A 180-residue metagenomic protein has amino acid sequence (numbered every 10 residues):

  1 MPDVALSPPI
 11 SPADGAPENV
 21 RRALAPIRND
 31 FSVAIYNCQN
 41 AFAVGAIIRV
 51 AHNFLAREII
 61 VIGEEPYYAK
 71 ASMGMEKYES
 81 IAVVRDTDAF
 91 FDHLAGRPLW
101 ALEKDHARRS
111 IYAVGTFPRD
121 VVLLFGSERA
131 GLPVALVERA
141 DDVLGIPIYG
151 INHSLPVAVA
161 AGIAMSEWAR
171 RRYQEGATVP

Functional and structural regions predicted by a protein language model:
M1-P180: Post-transcriptional modification and biogenesis factors for structured RNAs of the translation apparatus
